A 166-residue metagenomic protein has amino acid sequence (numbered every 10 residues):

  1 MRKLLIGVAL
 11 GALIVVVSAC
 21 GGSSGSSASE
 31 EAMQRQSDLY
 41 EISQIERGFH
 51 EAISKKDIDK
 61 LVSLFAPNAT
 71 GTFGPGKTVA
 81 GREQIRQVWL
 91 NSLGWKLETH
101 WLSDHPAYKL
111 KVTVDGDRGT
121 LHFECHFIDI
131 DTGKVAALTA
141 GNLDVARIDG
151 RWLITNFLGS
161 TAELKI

Functional and structural regions predicted by a protein language model:
M1-L4: Positively charged n-region of N-terminal signal peptides that target proteins for export
G7-V17: Bacterial N-terminal signal peptides
C20-L64: Short, low-complexity N-terminal intrinsically disordered segments enriched in polar/charged residues
S27, L138-I166: Short beta-strand edge/turn micro-motifs at domain boundaries
F49, L61-V62, A69, G81 (+3 more regions): Hydrophobic pocket/interface hotspot
F65, P75, F123-F127, L143 (+1 more regions): A mature extracytoplasmic/lumenal domain signature
T70-A80, W95-E98: A short gly/proline-enriched turn/hairpin at secondary-structure junctions
Q84-G133: Surface-exposed, charged secondary-structure patches
